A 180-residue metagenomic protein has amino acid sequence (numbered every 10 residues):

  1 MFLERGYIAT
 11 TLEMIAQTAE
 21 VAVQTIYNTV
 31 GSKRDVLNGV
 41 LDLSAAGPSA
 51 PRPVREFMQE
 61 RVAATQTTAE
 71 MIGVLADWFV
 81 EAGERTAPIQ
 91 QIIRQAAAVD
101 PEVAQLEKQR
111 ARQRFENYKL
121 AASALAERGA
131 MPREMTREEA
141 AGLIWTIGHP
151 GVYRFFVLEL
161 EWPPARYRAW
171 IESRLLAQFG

Functional and structural regions predicted by a protein language model:
M1-D35, G39: Helix-turn-helix
M1-E4, F57-R61, I89, L143 (+2 more regions): Solvent-exposed, amphipathic alpha-helical segments
Y7, Q95-D100: Short helix-capping/turn signature of helix-turn-helix
S32, T86, V99-P101, P150: Short loop-to-helix capping motifs
K33-D35, G39, A46-E84, A141: Hydrophobic alpha-helical connector segments
D77-R94, E102-R128, E138-G142, S173-G180: Amphipathic alpha-helical packing segments from all-alpha helical-bundle domains
A126-S173: Hydrophobic/aromatic-rich alpha-helical bundle segments in the mid-to-C-terminal region
